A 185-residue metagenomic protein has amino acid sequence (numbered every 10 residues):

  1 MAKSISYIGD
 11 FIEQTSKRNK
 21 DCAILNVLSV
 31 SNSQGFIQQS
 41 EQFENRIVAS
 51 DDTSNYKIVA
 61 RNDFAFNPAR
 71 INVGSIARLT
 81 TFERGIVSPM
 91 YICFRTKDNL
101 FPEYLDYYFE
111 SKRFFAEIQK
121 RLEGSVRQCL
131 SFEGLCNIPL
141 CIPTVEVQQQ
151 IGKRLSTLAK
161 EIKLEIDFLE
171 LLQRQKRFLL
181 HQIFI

Functional and structural regions predicted by a protein language model:
M1-D21, N137, C141, V145-E146: Non-catalytic DNA-recognition/assembly elements of restriction-modification systems
M1-S6, I142-I185: Amphipathic alpha-helical coiled-coil/heptad-repeat segments
G9-K20, L28-R61, V87: Sequence-specific dsDNA recognition surfaces
S54-K112: A short beta-sheet element
A69, G85-M90, E123-E146: A short glycine-rich beta-alpha junction/loop motif
F114-E117: Periplasmic-binding protein-like
